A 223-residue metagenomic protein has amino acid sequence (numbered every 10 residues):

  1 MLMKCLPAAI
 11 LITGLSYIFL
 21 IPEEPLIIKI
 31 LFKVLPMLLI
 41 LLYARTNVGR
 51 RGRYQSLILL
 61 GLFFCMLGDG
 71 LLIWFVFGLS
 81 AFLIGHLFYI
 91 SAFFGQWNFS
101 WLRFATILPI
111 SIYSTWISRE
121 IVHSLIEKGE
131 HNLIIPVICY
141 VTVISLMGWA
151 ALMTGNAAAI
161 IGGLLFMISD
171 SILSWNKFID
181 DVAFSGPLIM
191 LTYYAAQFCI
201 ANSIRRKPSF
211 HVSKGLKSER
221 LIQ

Functional and structural regions predicted by a protein language model:
M1-Q223: Polytopic alpha-helical membrane-helix bundles and their juxtamembrane interface segments in multi-pass membrane
